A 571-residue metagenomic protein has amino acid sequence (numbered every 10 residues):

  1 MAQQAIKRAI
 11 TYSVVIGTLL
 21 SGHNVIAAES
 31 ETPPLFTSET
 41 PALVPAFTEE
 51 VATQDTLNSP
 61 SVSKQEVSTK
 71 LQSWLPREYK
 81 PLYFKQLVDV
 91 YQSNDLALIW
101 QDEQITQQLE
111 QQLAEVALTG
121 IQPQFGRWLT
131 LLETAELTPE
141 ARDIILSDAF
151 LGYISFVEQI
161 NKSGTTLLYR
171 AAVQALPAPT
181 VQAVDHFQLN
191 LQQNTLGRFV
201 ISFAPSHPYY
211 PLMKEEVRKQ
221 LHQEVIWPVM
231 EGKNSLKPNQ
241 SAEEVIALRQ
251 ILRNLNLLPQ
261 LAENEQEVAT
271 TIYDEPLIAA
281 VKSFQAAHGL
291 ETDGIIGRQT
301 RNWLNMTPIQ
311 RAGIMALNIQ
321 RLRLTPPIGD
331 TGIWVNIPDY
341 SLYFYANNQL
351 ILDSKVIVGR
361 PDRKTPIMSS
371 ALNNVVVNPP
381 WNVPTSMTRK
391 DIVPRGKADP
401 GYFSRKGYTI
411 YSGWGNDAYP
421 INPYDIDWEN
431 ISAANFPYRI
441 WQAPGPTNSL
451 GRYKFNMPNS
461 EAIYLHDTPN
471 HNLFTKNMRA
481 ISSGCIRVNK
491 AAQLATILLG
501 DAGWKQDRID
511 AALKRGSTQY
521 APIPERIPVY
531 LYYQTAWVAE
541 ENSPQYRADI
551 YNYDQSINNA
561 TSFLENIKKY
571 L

Functional and structural regions predicted by a protein language model:
A2, A27-E29, P33-W74, E78 (+1 more regions): Well-ordered beta-sheet/strand-loop patches within structured domains
A2-Y12: Bacterial N-terminal signal peptides that target proteins for export
A5-I6, G22, S283: Generic N-terminal leader/processing signal
I6, V15-G17, I26, P45: N-terminal non-cleavable signal-anchor helices
T11-S21: Bacterial N-terminal signal peptides
S21-G22, H466: Extended interaction regions within the primary functional domain
S30-E140: N-terminal, post-cleavage mature segments of outer-membrane and organellar outer-membrane proteins involved
Q104-L258, A287, E291, N302-W303: Non-catalytic accessory/assembly modules
